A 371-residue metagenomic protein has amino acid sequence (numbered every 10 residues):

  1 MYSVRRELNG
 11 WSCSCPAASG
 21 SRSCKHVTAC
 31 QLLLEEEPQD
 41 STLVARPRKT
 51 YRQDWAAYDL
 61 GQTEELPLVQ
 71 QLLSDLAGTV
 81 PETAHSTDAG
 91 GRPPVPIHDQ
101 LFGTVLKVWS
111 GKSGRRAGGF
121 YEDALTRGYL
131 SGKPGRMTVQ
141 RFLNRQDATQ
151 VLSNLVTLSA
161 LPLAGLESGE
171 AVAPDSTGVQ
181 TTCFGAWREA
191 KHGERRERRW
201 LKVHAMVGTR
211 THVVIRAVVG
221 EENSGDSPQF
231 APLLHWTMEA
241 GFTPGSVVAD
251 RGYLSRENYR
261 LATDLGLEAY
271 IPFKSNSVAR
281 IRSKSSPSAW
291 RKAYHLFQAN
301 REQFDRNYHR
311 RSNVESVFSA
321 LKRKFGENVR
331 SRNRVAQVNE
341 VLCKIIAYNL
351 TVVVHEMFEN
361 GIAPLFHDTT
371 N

Functional and structural regions predicted by a protein language model:
M1-Q62: Long, low-complexity, compositionally biased intrinsically disordered regions
S19, E222-G225, F273-V278: Short, acidic/turn-prone active-site loops that include or flank metal/cofactor- and phosphate-binding residues
Y51-A56, R251-G252, R256-K322: Helix-centered, glycine/charged polyanion-binding patches within enzymatic domains that contact phosphate-containing
D54-V108: Basic, short loop/linker segments at the boundary and entry of helix-turn-helix/winged-helix-like folds
G90-V95, E122-Q140, L166-E167: Short, basic interhelical loop/turn and adjoining N-cap of the next helix at nucleic-acid- or acidic-partner-contacting
R92-P93, L101, W109, G119 (+3 more regions): Polybasic low-complexity intrinsically disordered regions
S110-A124, E315: Short, charged amphipathic recognition helices of the HTH superfamily and cognate SANT/SANTA-like modules
E302-N371: Basic, amphipathic alpha-helical segments enriched in Lys/Arg and hydrophobic/aromatic residues
